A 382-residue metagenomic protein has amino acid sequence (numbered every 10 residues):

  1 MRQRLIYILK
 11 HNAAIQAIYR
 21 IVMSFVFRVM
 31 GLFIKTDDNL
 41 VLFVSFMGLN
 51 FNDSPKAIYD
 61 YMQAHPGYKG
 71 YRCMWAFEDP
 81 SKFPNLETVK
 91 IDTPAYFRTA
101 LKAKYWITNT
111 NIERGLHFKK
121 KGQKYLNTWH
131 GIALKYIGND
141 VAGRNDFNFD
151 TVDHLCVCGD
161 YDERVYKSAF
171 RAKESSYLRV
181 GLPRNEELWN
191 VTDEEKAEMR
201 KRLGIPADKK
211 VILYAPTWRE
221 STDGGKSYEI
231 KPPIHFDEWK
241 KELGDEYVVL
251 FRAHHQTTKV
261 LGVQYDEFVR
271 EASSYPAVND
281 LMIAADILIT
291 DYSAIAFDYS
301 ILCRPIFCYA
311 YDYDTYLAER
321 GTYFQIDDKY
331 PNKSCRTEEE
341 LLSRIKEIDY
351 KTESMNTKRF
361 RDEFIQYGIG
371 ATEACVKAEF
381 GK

Functional and structural regions predicted by a protein language model:
M1-I6, K10, T337-K382: C-terminal amphipathic helix plus adjacent low-complexity, charged tail appended to glycosyltransferase catalytic
M1-M47: Membrane-proximal basic amphipathic "stem/tether" segments
F33-L42, K121-Q123, A207-K210: A short, charged/proline- and glycine-enriched loop that marks the coil->beta-strand transition at the N-terminal
L40-N190: Active-site and donor-binding regions of nucleotide-sugar-utilizing enzymes
N52-Y61, P183-V263, C335-T337: Conserved catalytic-core segment of nucleotide-activated headgroup transferases in glycan assembly
K90-Y105, H255-F297: Donor nucleotide-activated moiety binding/catalytic core segment of transferases that use nucleotide-activated donors
W106-W129, Y275-E319: A donor-sugar binding/catalytic signature common to diverse glycosyltransferases and related nucleotide-sugar
Q264-E267, A294-E363: Catalytic binding pocket for nucleotide-activated donors in carbohydrate/polymer assembly enzymes
